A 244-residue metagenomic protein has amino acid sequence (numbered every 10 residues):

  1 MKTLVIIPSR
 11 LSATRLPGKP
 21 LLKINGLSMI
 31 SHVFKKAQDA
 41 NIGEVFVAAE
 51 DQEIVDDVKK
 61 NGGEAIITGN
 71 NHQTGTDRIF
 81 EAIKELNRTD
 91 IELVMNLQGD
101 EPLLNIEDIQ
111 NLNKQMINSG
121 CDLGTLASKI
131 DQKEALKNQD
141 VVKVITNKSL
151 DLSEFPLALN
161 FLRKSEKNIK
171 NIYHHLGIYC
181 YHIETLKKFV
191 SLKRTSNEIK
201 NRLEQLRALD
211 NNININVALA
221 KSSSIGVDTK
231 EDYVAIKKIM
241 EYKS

Functional and structural regions predicted by a protein language model:
K2-A49: N-terminal glycine-rich phosphate-binding loop and ensuing alpha1 helix
L4, E101, K143, I178 (+1 more regions): A residue-level structural signature of the nucleotidyltransferase/glycosyltransferase Rossmann-like core
L11, G69-G75, S222-S224: Short, acidic/turn-prone active-site loops that include or flank metal/cofactor- and phosphate-binding residues
I42, R88-I91, S119-D122, I213: Short, high-confidence coil segments that cap the C-terminus of an alpha-helix and link into the following beta-strand
F46, Q52-N111: Short phosphate-binding loop-to-helix
A49-E50, L104, Y181, D228: A conserved hydrophobic position in a structured secondary element of the catalytic/binding core that shapes
N105-T195: Conserved core of the sugar-phosphate nucleotidyltransferase
N171-S244: Conserved alpha/beta core of the MobA/IspD/sugar-nucleotide pyrophosphorylase nucleotidyltransferase superfamily
